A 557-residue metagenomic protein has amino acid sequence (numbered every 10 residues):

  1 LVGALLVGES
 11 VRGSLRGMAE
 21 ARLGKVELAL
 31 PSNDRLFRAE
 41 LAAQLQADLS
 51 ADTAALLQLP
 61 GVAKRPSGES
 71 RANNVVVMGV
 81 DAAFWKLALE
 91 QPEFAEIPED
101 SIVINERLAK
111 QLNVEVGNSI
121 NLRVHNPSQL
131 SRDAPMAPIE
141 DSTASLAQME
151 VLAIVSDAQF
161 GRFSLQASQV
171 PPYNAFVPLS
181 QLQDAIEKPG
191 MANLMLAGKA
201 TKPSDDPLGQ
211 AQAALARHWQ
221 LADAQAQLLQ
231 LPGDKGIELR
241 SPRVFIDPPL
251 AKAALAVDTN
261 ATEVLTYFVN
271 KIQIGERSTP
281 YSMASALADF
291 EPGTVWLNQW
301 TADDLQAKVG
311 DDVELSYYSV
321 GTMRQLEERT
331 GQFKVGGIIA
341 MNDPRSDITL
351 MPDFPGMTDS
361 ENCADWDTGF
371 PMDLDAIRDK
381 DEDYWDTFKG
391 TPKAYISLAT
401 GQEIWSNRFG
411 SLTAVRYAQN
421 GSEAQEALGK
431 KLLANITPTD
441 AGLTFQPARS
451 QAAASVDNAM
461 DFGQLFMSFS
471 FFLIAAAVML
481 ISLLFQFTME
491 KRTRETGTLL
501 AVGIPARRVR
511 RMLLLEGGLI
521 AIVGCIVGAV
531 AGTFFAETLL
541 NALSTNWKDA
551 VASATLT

Functional and structural regions predicted by a protein language model:
L1-T557: Alpha-helical transmembrane segments of bacterial inner-membrane membrane proteins
